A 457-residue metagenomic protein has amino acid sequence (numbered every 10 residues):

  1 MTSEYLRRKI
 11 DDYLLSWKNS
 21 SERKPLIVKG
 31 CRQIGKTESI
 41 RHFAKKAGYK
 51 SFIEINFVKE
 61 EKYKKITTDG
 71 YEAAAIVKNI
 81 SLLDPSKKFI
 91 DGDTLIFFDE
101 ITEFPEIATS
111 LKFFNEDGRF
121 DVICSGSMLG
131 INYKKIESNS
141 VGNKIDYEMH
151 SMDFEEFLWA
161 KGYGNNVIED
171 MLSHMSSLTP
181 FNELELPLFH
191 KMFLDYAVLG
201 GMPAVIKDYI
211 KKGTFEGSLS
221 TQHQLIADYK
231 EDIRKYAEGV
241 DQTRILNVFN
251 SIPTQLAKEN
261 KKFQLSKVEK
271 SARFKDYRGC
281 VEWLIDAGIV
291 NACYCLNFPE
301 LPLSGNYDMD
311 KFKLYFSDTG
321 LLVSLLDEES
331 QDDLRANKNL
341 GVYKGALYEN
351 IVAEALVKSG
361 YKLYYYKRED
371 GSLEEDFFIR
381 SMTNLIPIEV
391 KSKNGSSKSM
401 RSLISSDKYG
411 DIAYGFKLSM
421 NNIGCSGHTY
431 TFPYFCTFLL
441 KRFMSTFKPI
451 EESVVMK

Functional and structural regions predicted by a protein language model:
M1-N19: N-terminal pre-Walker A segment at the start of P-loop NTPase domains
K36: Conserved lysine of the Walker
S39, F43: Hydrophobic positions on the alpha1 helix immediately C-terminal to the Walker A/P-loop
K59-G92: Short glycine-rich substrate-engagement loop in P-loop NTPases that contacts/grips substrate
E116-E137: Sensor-1/coupling segment of RecA-like P-loop NTPase cores
V122, V352, L356, E375-N394 (+1 more regions): Conserved catalytic cores of phosphodiester-cleaving nucleases, focusing on short active-site segments
Y133-A257: Interdomain motor-coupling "hinge/lid" segment immediately C-terminal to the ATP-binding subdomain of NTP-driven enzymes
K207-E374, F378-M382: Accessory nucleic acid-recognition modules appended to NTPase machines
